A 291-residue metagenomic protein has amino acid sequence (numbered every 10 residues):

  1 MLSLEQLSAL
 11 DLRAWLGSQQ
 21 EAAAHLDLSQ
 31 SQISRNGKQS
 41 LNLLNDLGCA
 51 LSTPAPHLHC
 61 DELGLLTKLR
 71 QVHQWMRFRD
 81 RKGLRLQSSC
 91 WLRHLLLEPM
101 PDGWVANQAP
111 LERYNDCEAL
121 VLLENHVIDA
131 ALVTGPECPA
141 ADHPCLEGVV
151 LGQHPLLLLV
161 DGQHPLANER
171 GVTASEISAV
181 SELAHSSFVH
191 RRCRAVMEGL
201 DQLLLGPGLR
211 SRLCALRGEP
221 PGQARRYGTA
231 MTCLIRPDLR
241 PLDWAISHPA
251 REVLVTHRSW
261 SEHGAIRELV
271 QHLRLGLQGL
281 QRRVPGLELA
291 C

Functional and structural regions predicted by a protein language model:
M1-A109, Q278-C291: N-terminal hydrophobic or amphipathic helices and topogenic motifs
L95-M100, S178-G208: Secondary-structure junction motif
C117-L156, V160: Short beta-strand-centered segments that line the small-molecule binding cleft or hinge of alpha/beta clamshell
C145-L157, A230-W260: Short beta-strand->loop
L151-L156, V160-F188: Flexible hinge/capping segments at coil-to-helix
F188-Q202, R274-C291: Ligand-binding clefts/hinges and TM-proximal coupling segments of bilobed small-molecule sensing domains
C193-A245: Hydrophobic hinge/microswitch elements
L242-L289: A late-sequence structural motif
